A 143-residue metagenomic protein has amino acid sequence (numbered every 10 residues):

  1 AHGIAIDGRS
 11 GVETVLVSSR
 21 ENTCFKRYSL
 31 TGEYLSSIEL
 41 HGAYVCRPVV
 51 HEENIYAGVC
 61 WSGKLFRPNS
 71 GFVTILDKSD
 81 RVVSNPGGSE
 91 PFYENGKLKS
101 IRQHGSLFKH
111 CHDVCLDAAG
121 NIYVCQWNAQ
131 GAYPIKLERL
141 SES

Functional and structural regions predicted by a protein language model:
A1-T14, N22, H41-I55, C60-G63 (+1 more regions): Beta-rich, blade/repeat-based domains predominating in secreted/periplasmic proteins but also intracellular
R20-E21, K64-N69, N128-Q130: Short, solvent-exposed loop/turn segments at conserved positions within beta-propeller repeat blades
S29-E33, D77-S79, E138-S141: Short loop/turn segments that connect beta-strands within beta-propeller blades
Y34, L40-V45, S89-Y93: Short coil/turn segments at the loop-to-beta-strand junctions that recur within blades of beta-propeller repeat folds
G58-V73, P134-I135: Short, conserved, GDST-rich strand-edge loop motifs in beta-rich repeat architectures
S79-S106: Surface-exposed loop and turn segments in beta-propeller and other repeat-based domains that flank or scaffold
L107-S143: Blade-level signature of beta-propeller repeat domains, shared across WD40, Kelch, NHL, RCC1 and BNR/Asp-box propellers
